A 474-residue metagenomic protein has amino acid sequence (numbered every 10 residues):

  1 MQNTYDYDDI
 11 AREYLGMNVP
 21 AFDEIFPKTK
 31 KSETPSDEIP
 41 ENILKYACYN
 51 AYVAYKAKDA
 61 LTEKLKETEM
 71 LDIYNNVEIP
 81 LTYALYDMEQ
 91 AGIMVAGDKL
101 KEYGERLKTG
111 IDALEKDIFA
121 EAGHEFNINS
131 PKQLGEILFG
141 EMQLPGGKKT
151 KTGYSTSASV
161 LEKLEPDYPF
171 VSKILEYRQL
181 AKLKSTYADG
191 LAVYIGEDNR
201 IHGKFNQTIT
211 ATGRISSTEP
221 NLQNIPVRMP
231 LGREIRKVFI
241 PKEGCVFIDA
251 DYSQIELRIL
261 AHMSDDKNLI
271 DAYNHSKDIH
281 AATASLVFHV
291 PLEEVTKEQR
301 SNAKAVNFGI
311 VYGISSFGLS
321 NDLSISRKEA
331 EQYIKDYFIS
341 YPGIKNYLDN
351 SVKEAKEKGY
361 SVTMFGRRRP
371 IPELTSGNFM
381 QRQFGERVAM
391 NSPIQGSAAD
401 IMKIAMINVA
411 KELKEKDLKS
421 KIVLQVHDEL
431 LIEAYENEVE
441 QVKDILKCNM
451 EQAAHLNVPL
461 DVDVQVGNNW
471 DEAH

Functional and structural regions predicted by a protein language model:
Q2, D6, I10, Y14 (+10 more regions): Conserved "right-hand" nucleotidyltransferase catalytic core of DNA-directed polymerases
D8-A11, E256-F288, R368, P372-R382: Metal-dependent catalytic core segments for phosphate chemistry
L65-V77, L81, I401, A405-V426 (+1 more regions): Active-site palm subdomain of RNA-directed nucleic acid polymerases
I79, N129-Q133, S301, V423-H427 (+1 more regions): Short Gly/Ser/Thr- and Asp/Glu-enriched loop/turn motifs at secondary-structure junctions
Q90, H202-G203, Q207-T210, S285-L418 (+3 more regions): Conserved catalytic core of nucleic-acid polymerases
T109-K116, A120-S172, I339-N391, E433 (+1 more regions): C-terminal polymerase-core module
S130, G213, D251, A284 (+6 more regions): Hydrophobic, well-ordered secondary-structure elements that form the walls of internal hydrophobic environments
R236-L260, D271-K304: Conserved catalytic alpha/beta cores of large enzymes that bind or transform nucleotide phosphates and polynucleotides
